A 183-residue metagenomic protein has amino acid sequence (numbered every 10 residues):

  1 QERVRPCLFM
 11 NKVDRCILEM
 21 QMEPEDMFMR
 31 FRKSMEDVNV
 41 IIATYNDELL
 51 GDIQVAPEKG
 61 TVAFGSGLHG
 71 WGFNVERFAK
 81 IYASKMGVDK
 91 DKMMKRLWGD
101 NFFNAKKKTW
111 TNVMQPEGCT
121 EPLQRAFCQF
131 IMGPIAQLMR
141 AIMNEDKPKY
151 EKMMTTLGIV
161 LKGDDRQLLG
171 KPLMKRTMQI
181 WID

Functional and structural regions predicted by a protein language model:
Q1-D183: Structural and coupling elements of P-loop NTPases
